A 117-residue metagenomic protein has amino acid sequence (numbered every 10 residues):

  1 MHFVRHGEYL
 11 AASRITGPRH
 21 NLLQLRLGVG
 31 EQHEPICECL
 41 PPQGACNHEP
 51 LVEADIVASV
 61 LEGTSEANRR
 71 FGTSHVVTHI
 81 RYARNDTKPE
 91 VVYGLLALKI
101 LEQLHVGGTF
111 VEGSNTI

Functional and structural regions predicted by a protein language model:
M1-I117: Accessory interaction regions appended to the cores of large information-processing enzymes
